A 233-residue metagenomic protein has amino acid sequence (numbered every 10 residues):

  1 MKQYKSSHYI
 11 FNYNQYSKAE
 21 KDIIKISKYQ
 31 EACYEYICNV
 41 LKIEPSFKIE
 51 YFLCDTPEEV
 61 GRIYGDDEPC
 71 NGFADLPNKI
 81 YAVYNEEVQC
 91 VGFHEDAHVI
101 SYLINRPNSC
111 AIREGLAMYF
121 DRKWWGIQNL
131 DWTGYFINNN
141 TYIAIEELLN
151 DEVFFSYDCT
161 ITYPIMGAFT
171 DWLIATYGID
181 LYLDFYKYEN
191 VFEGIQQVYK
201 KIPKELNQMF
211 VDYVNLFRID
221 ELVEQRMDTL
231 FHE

Functional and structural regions predicted by a protein language model:
M1-I104, S109, E193-G194: Juxtacatalytic substrate-recognition/specificity segment
V60, D66-C70, I80, E87 (+1 more regions): Acidic/His/Gly-enriched intrinsically disordered linker/tail segments that often contain short helix/coil "MoRF-like"
